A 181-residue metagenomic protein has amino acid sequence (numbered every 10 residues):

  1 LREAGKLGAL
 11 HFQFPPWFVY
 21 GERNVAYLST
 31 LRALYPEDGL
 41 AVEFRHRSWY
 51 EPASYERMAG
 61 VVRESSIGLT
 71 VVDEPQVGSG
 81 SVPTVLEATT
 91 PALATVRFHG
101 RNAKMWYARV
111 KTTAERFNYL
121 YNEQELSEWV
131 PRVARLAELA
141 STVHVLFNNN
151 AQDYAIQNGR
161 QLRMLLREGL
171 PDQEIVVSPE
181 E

Functional and structural regions predicted by a protein language model:
L1-E181: Residues lining hydrophobic/aromatic ligand-binding pockets adjacent to catalytic sites
